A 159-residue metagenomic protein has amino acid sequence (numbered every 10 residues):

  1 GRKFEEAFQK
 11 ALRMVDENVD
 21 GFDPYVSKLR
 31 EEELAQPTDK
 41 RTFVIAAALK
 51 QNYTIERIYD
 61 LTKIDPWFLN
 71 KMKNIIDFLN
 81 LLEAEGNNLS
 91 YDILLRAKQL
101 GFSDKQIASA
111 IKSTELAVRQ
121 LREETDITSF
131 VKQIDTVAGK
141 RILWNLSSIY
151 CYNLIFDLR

Functional and structural regions predicted by a protein language model:
G1-R159: ATP-dependent carboxylate/acyl-activation modules
